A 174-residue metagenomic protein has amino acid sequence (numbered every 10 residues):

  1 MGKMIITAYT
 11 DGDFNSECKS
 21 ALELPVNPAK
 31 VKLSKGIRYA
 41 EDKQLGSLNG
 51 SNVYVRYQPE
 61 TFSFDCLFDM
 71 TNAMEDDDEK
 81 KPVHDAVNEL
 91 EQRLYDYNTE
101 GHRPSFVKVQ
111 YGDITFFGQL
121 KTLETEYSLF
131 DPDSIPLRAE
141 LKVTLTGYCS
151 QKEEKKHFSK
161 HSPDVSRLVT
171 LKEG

Functional and structural regions predicted by a protein language model:
M1-E173: Acidic, Ser/Thr- and Gly-enriched intrinsically disordered low-complexity segments
